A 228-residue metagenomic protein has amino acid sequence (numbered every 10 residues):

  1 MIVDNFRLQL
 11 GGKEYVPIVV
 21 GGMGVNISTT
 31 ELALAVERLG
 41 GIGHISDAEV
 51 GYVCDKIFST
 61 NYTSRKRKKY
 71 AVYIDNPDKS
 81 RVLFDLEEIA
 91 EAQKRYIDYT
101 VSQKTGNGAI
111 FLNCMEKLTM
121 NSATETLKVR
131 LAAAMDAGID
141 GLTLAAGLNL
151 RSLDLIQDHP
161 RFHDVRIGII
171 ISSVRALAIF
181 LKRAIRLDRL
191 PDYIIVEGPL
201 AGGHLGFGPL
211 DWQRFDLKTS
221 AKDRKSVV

Functional and structural regions predicted by a protein language model:
M1-R224: Active-site entrance/lid segments in N-terminal catalytic domains of soluble metabolic enzymes
V227: Conserved small/polar residues in nucleotide/adenosyl-binding loops
